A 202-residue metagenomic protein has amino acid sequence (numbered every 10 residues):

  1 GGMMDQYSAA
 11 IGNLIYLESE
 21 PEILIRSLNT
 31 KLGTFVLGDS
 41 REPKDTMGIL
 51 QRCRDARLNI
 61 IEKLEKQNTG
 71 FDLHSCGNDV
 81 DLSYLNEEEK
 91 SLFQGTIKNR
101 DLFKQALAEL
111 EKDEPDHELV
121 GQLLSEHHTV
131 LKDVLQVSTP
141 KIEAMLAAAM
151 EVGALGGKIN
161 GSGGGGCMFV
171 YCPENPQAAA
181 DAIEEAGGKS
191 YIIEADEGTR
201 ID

Functional and structural regions predicted by a protein language model:
G1-M3, L135: Short amphipathic alpha-helical segments at helix boundaries and their inter-helical linkers
M3, G153-F169: Glycine/serine-rich anion-binding loops at beta->alpha junctions that coordinate negatively charged ligand groups
S8-G156, V170-D202: C-terminal nucleotide
